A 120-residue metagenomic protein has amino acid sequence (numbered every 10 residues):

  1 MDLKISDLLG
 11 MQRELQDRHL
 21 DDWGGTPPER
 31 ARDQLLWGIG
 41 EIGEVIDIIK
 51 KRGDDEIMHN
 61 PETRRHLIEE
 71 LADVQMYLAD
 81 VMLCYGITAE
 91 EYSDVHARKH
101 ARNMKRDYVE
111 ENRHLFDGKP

Functional and structural regions predicted by a protein language model:
M1-P120: Flexible "arm" and connector segments at domain edges
